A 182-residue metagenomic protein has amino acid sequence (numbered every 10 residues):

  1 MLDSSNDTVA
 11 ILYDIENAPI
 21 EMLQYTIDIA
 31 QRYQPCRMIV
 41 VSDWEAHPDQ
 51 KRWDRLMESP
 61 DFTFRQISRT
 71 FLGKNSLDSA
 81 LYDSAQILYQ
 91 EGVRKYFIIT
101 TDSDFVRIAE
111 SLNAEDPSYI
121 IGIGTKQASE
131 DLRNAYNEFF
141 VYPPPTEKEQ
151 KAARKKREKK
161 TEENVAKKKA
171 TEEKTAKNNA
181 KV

Functional and structural regions predicted by a protein language model:
M1-S84, L88, Y119, K126: Domain-level signal for Mg2+-assisted phosphodiester chemistry and nucleotide/NA-binding surfaces in nucleic-acid
D14, F97-T101, G124: Small/polar loops that bind or transfer phosphate-bearing groups
L23, F105-I108: Short glycine/serine/threonine-rich phosphate/pyrophosphate-binding segments that cradle anionic phosphate groups
V41, R94-T101, I108: Acidic beta-strand-to-loop metal/phosphate-binding motif
D49-K51, K74-S76, E130-A135, E149-A153: Short, charged, surface-exposed secondary-structure boundary motifs
L88-R94: Glycine-rich phosphate-binding loop signature in dinucleotide/nucleotide-binding domains
A109-P145: VWA/integrin I-like adhesion module and closely mimicked acidic/polar interface patches used
T146-V182: Intrinsically disordered, polybasic Lys/Arg-rich low-complexity tracts
